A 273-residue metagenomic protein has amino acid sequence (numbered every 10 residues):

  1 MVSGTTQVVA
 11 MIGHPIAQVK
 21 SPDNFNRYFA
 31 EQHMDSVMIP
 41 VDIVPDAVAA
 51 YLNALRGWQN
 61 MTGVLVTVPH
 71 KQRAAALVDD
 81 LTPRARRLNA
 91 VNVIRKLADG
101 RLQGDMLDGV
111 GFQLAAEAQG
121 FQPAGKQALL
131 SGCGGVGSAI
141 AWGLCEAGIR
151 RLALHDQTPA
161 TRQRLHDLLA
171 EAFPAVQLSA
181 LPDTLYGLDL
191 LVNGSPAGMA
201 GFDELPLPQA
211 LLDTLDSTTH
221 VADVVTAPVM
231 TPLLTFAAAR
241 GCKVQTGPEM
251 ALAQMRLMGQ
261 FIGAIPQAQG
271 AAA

Functional and structural regions predicted by a protein language model:
V2-Q119, M230: Phosphate/diphosphate ligand-binding glycine-rich loop within oxidoreductases
V2-S3, P123-A124, E146-G148, Q209-T218: Short, conserved loop/helix-junction motifs that constitute active-site signature segments in enzyme catalytic cores
G13, M106, A116, F121 (+2 more regions): Glycine-rich adenosine-cofactor-binding loop
V66-R73, G135-V136, P196-M199, A227 (+1 more regions): Short glycine-rich anion-binding loops that position phosphate/pyrophosphate groups of nucleotides and phosphorylated
L114, A118, T226-A227, R240-P266: Active-site capping/gating segments
E146-R151, R240-C242: Conserved S-adenosyl-L-methionine
I149-L169: NAD(P)-binding Rossmann-fold cofactor-contacting core
E171-Q245: Rossmann-like adenosine-cofactor binding region
